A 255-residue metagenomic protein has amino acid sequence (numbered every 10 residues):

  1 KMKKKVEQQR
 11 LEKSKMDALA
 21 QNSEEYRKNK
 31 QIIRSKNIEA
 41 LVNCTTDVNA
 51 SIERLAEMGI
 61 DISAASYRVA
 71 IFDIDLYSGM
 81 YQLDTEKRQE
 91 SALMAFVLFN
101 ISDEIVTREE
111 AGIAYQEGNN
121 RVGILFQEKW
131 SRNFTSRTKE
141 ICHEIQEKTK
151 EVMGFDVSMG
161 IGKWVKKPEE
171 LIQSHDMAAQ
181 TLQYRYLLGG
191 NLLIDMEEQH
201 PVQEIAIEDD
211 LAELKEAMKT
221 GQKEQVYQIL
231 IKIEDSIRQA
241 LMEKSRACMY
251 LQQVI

Functional and structural regions predicted by a protein language model:
M2-E140, I161-K167, D176-L182, Y186 (+3 more regions): Interdomain helical linkers/hinges and coiled-coil/dimerization scaffolds that transmit conformational signals
I105-E110, K150-D156: Short secondary-structure junctions
R137-M153: Alpha-helical scaffold within the catalytic cores of cyclic-nucleotide enzymes
K167-E169, Q225: Flexible loop/turn segments at secondary-structure boundaries
Q173, G221, M242: Residue-level signal for the nucleotide or nucleotide-sugar donor/cofactor binding architecture
Q222-L230: Solenoid-repeat scaffolds in large eukaryotic assemblies
